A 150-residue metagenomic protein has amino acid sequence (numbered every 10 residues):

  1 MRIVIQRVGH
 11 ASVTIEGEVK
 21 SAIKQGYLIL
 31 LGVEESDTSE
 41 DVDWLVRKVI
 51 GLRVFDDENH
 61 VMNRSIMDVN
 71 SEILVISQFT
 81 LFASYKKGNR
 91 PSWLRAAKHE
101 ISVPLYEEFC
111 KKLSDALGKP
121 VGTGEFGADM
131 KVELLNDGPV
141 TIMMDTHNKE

Functional and structural regions predicted by a protein language model:
M1-N89, A97, P104-E150: N-terminal, polar/charged subdomain of small-to-medium soluble alpha/beta proteins
W93: Glycine-rich, phosphate-binding/catalytic loops in enzymes
